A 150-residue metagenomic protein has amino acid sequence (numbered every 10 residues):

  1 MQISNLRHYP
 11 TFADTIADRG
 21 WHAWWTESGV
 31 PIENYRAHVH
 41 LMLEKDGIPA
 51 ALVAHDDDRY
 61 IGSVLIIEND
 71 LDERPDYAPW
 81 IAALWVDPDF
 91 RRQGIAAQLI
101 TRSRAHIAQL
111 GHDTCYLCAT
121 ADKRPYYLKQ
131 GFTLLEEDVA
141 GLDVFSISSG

Functional and structural regions predicted by a protein language model:
M1-I16: A short beta-loop-alpha structural element at the N-terminal edge of CoA-dependent acyl/N-acetyltransferase catalytic
W24-L52, I61, L65: Active-site rim helix/loop that mediates acceptor-substrate recognition in acyltransferases
A51-V53, R59-N69, W80, W85: Conserved beta-strand in the GNAT
D87, T120: Residue-level recognition of the GNAT/N-acetyltransferase active site
F90, G94-R102: Conserved acetyl-CoA pyrophosphate-binding loop and the N-cap/start of the following alpha-helix in GNAT-like
I107-A119: Conserved GNAT acetyl-CoA-binding A-motif
Y116-C118, L128, T133-S148: Conserved catalytic-core motifs of GNAT/GCN5-like acyltransferases
